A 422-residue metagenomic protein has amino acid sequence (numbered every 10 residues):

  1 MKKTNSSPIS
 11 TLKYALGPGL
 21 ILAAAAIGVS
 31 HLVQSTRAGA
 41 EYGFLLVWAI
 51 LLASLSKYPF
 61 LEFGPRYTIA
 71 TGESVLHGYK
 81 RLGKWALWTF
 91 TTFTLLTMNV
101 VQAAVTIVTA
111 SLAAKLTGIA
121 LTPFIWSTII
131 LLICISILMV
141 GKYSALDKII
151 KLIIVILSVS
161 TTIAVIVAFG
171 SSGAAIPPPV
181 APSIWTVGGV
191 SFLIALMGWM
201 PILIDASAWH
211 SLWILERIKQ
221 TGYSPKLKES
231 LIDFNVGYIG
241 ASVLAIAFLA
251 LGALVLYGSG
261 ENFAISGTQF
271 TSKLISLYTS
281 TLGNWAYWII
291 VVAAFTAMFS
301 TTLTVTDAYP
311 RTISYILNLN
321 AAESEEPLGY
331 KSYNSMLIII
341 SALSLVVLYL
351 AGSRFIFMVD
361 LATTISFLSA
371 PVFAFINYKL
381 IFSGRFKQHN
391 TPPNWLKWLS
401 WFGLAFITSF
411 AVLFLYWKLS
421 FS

Functional and structural regions predicted by a protein language model:
K2, S35-G39, L61-W85, A113 (+4 more regions): Flexible loop linkers connecting adjacent transmembrane helices in multi-pass alpha-helical membrane transporters
L22, A49-K80, T89-V101: Juxtamembrane transmembrane-helix boundary signature
Y58-T68, I214-L215, T221, I239-S272: Extracellular/periplasmic helix-exit of transmembrane alpha-helices
L87-G118, S127, M298-L317, R354-F355 (+1 more regions): Hydrophobic transmembrane alpha-helices that form the core helical bundles of multi-pass secondary transporters
V108-L116, L131-I153, V347-F357: Membrane-water interface regions at transmembrane-helix termini and the short interhelical loops of multi-pass membrane
P123-I130, V236, G240, L317-L350: Loop-to-transmembrane helix boundary motifs in multi-pass membrane proteins
L138-F169, I184-V187, D360-A370, L396 (+1 more regions): Membrane-interface loop-to-helix entry segments
V155-S183, L193-L212, A374-F386, F410-S422: Hydrophobic alpha-helical segments and their helix-loop junctions in multi-pass secondary transporters
